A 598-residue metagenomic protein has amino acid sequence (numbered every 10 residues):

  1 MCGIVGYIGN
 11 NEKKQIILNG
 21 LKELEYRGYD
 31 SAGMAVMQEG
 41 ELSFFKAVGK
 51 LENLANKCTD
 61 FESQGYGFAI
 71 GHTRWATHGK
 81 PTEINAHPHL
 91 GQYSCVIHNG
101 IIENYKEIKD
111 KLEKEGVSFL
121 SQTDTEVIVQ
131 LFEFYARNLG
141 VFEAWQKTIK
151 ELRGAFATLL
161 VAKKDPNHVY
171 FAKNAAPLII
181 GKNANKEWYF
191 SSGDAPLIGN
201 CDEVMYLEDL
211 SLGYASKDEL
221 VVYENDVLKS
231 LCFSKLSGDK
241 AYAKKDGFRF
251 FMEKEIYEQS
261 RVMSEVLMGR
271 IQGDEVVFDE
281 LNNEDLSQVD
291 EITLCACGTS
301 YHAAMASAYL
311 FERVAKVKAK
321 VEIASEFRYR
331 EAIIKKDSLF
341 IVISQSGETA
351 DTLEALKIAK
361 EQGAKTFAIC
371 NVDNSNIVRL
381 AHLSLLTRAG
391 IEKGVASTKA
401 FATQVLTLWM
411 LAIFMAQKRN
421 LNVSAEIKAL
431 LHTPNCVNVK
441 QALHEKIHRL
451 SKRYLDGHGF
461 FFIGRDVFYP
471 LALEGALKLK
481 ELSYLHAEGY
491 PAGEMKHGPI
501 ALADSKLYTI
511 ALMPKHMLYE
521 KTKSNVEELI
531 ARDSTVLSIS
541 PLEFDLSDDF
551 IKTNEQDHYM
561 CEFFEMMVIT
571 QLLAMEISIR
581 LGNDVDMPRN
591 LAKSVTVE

Functional and structural regions predicted by a protein language model:
M1-K245, R249-F250, S264-M268, Q272-Q288 (+4 more regions): Conserved short alpha-helical segments that host acidic/polar catalytic motifs at enzyme active sites
N11-K13, F134-G140, P166, K186 (+3 more regions): Short helix-capping/linker segments at secondary-structure and domain boundaries
G67-I84, G269-N283, S307-I343, T349 (+1 more regions): Glycine-rich oxoanion-binding loops at beta->alpha junctions
F68, S94, E291-T293, L339 (+3 more regions): Structural motif
P88, Y170-F171, V204-M205, K244-K245 (+8 more regions): Replace "in large, NTP-powered and nucleic-acid-processing enzymes" with "in large, NTP-powered factors and other
Q259-M263, L267-T293, L383-Y508, L581-E598: Active-site phosphate/pyrophosphate-binding segments
S287-H432, R465, L512-Q556, L573 (+1 more regions): Glycine-rich phosphate-binding loops that contact phosphosugars or nucleotide phosphates
D557-E598: Generic C-terminus detector
